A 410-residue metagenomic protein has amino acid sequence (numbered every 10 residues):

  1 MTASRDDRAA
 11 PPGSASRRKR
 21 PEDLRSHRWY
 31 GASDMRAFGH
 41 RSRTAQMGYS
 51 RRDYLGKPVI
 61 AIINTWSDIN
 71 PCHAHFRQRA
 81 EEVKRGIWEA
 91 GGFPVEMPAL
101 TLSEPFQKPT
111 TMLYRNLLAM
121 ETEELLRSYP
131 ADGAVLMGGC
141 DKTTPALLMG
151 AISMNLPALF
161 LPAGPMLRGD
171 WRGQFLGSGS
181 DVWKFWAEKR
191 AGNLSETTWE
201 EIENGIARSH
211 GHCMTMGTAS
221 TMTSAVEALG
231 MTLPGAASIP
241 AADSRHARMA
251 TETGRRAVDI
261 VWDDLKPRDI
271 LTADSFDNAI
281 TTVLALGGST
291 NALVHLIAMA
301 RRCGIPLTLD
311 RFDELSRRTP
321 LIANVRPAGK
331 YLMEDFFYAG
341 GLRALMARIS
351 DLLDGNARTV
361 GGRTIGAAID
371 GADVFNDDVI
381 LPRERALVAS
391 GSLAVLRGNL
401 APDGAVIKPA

Functional and structural regions predicted by a protein language model:
T2-C72, E81-L100, P105, T111-Y114 (+4 more regions): Catalytic or ion-coupling anion/metal-binding cores of large enzyme and transporter domains
P58, D132-G133: Residue-level recognition of the N-termini of beta-strands and the immediately preceding loop/turn
F76: Glycine-rich beta-alpha loop segments
L117-Y129: Short, well-structured alpha-helical segments in soluble
S128-P130, G139-C140: Beta-alpha junction/loop-to-helix N-cap segments that form part of ligand/metal-binding clefts
A131-D132, L156-P157: Loop/turn elements at helix/coil->beta-strand transitions in domains of secreted/extracellular proteins
G133-L136, M214: Short catalytic-loop micro-motif centered on adjacent basic/acidic residues
V135, L159-L161: Short hydrophobic alpha-helical runs that function as membrane-insertion/retention elements
